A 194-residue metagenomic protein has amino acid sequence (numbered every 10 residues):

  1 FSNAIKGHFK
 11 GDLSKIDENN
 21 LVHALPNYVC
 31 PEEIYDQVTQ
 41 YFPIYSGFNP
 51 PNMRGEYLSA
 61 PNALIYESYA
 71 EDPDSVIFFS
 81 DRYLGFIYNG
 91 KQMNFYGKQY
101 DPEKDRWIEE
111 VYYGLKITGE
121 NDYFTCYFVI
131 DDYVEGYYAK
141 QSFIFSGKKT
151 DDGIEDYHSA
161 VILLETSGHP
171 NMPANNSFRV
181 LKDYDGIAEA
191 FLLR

Functional and structural regions predicted by a protein language model:
F1-P73, D183-R194: Amphipathic/hydrophobic helical signal segments and adjacent flexible N-terminal regions that mediate secretion
N49-M53, F78, N89, A139: Solvent-exposed loop and beta-edge segments used for protein-protein assembly and interaction
G55, R82-L84, F145: Residue-level detector of short, conserved catalytic/binding motifs and their immediate flanks
L58-Y66, Y96-D101, T125-Y133, H158-T166: Generic short beta-strand segments
L64-D72, E103-K104, D132-Y138, T166-N175: Flexible, membrane-facing loop/turn or short amphipathic-helix motifs that contact lipid bilayers or gate lipid-binding
S75-D81: Short coil-to-beta strand junction motifs in C2/discoidin
I87-I154: Contiguous, well-ordered beta-strand patches that form the walls/edges of small beta-barrel/beta-sandwich domains
K140-R194: Glycine-rich, aromatic-bearing surface loops/beta-hairpins
